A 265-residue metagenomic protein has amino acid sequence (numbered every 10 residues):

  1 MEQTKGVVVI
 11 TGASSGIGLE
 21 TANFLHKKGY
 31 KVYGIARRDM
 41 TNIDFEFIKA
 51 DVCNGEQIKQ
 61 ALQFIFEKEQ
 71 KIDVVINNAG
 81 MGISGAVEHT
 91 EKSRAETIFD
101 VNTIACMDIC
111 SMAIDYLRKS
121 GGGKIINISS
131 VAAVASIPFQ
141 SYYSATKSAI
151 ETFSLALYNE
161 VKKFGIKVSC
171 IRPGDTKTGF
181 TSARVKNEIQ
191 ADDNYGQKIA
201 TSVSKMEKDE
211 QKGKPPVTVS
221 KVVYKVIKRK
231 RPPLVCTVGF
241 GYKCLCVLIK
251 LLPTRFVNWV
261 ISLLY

Functional and structural regions predicted by a protein language model:
S14-S15: Conserved glycine-rich cofactor-binding loop
D44-E56: Rossmann-fold cofactor-recognition segment
N78-I83: Conserved NAD(P)H cofactor-binding loop of Rossmann-fold oxidoreductase domains
A86-V87, R94-E96: Substrate-binding pocket helix/loop in short-chain dehydrogenase/reductase
C110, T146-A149: Active-site helix of classical SDR
S130: Residue(s) in the substrate-gating loop at a strand-loop-helix junction that position the organic substrate next
K162-D209: C-terminal beta-strand-loop-alpha-helix "lid" module of Rossmann-like NAD(P)-dependent dehydrogenases
